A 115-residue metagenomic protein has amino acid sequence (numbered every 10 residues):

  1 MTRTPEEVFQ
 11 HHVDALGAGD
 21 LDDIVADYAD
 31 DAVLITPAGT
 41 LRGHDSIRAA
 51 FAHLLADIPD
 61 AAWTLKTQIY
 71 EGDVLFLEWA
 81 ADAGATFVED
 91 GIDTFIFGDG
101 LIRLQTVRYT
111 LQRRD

Functional and structural regions predicted by a protein language model:
M1-A26, D30: Short, low-complexity N-terminal intrinsically disordered segments enriched in polar/charged residues
L21-G72: A solvent-exposed, acidic/Ser-Thr-rich amphipathic alpha-helical stretch
A62-W63, F87-D93: Short, surface-exposed coil-to-beta transition loops
E71-V74, D99: Residue-level signal for tight coil/turn positions that link beta-strands
F76-G84: Short beta-strand segments that buttress and anchor functional surface loops
D90, T94-D115: Short beta-strand edge/turn micro-motifs at domain boundaries
